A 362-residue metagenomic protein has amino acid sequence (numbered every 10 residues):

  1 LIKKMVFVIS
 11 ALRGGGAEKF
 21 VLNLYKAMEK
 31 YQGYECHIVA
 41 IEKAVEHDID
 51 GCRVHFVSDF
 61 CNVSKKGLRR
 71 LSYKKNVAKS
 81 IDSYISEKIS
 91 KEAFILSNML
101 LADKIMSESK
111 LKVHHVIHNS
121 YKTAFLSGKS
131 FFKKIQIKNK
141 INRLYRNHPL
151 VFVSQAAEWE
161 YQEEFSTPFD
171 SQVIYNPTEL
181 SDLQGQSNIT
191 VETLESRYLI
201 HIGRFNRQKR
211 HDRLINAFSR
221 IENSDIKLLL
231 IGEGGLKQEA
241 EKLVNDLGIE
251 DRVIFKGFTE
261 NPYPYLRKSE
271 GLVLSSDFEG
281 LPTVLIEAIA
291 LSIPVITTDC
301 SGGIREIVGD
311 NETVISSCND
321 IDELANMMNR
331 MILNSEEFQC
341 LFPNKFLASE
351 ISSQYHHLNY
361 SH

Functional and structural regions predicted by a protein language model:
F7-G15, K19, A27-S72, S171: N-terminal strand-loop element at the rim of the active site of nucleotide-sugar-dependent glycosyltransferases
G16, N319, L333-H362: A charged, aromatic-enriched C-terminal amphipathic alpha-helix characteristic of glycosyltransferases across folds
E18-N23, R197, H201-R220, G235-E241: A conserved mid-protein helix/loop that constitutes part of the nucleotide-sugar donor-binding site
L96-A102, I117-S120: Short His-centered aromatic/hydrophobic patch
I105, R146-S171, T178-L180: A short, active-site helix/loop in glycosyltransferases that binds the activated sugar's phosphate group
F131-V151: Membrane-proximal helix-turn-helix segments that form the acceptor-binding/catalytic region of lipid-linked
F258, D277: Aromatic "clamp/platform" in nucleotide-sugar-dependent glycosyltransferases that forms part of the donor/acceptor
D310-I321, N329-S335: Conserved acidic donor-binding segment of nucleotide-sugar-dependent glycosyltransferases
